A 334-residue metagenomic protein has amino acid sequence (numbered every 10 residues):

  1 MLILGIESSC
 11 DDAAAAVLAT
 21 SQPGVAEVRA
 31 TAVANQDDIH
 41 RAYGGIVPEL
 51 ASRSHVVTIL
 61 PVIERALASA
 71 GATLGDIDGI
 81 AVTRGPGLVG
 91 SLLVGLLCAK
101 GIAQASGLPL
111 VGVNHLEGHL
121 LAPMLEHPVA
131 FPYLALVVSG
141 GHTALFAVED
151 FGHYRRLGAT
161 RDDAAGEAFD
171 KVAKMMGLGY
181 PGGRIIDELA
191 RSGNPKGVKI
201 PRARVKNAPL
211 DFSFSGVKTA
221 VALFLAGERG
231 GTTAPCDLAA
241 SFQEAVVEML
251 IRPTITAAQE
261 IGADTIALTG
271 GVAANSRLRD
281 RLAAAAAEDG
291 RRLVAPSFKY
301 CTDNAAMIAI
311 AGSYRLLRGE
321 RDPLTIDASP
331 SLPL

Functional and structural regions predicted by a protein language model:
L2-P86, H115, H119: N-terminal beta-alpha supersecondary unit
S8-S9, A16-T31, V129, V137-V138 (+2 more regions): A short helix-loop
T73, E188-I266, S276-D289: A contiguous, well-structured pocket-lining segment that forms one wall/lid of small-molecule binding clefts in soluble
L74-T83, I261-V272, V294-P296: Short glycine-rich phosphate-binding loop at a beta-alpha junction
V82-L108, S276-A285: Short Gly/Thr/Asp-enriched flexible loops that form oxyanion-binding sites at enzyme active sites
G112-L134, A311: Conserved phosphate-binding catalytic cores of ATP/NTP-utilizing and phosphoryl-transfer enzymes
G112-V113, A283-I308: Conserved phosphate-binding/catalytic loops in two-lobed NTP-binding clefts
P296-L334: Glycine-rich phosphate-binding/hydrolytic loop that grips phosphoryl groups
